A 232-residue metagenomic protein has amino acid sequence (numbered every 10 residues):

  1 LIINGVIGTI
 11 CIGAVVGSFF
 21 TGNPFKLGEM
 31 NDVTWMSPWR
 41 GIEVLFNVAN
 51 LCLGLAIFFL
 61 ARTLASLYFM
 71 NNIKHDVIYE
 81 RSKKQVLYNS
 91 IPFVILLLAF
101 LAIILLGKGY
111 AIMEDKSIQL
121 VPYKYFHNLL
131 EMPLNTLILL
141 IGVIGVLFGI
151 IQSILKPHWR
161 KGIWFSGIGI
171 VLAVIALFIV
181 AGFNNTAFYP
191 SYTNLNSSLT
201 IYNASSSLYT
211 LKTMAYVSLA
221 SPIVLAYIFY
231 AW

Functional and structural regions predicted by a protein language model:
I2-I163, A176, V180: Long, contiguous internal "core" modules enriched in hydrophobic/ aromatic residues
F46, Y209-S218: Individual transmembrane alpha-helices with interfacial aromatic-anchor signatures
Q119-Y123, Y189-L211: Short, membrane-exposed interhelical loops at transmembrane-helix boundaries
W164-L172: Central hydrophobic cores of alpha-helical transmembrane segments in multi-pass integral membrane proteins
A176-L195: Membrane-interface helix-loop junctions at the exits of transmembrane helices
S218, P222-A226: Hydrophobic transmembrane alpha-helical segments of multi-pass transport and channel proteins
A226-W232: Terminal cytosolic tails of multi-pass membrane transporters, especially the segment immediately following the final
